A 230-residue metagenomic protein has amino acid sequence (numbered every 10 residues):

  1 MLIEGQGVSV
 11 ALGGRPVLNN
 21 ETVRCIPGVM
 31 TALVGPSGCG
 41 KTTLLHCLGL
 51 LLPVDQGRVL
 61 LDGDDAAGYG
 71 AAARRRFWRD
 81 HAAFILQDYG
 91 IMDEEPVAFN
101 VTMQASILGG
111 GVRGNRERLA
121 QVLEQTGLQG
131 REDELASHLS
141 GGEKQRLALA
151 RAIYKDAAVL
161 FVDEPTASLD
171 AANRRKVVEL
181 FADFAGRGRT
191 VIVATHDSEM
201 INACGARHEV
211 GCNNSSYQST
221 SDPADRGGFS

Functional and structural regions predicted by a protein language model:
G49: Helix-to-loop junction immediately C-terminal to a conserved catalytic motif
G57-A67: Conserved ABC transporter NBD signature motif
D65, R113-R131: Conserved ABC ATPase "signature" region
A66-A83: ABC ATPase NBD coupling module
D88, E95-S106: Q-loop/switch helix immediately C-terminal to the Walker
L135-L139, E143: Conserved ABC ATPase signature
L160-D163: Catalytic Walker B motif of ABC-type/P-loop ATPase nucleotide-binding domains
